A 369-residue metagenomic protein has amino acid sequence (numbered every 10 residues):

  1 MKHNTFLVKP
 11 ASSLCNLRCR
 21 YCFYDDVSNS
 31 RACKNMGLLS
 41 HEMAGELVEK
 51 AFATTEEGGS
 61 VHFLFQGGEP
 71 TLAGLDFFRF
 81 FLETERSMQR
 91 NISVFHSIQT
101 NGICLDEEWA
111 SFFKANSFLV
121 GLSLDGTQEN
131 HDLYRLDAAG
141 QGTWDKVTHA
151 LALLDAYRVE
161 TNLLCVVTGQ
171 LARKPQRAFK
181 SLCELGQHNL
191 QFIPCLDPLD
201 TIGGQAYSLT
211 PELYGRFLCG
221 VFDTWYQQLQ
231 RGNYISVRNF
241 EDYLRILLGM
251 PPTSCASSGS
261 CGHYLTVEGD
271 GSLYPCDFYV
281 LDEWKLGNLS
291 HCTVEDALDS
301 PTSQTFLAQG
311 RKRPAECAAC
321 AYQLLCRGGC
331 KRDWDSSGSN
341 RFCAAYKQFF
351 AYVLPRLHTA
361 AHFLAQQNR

Functional and structural regions predicted by a protein language model:
K2-E42: Canonical Radical SAM [4Fe-4S] cluster-binding loop centered on the CxxxCxxC motif and its immediate flanking residues
L7-K9, H62-G68, F95-T100, S236-F240: Extended hydrophobic secondary-structure segments that form protein cores and membrane-embedded regions
C15, C19-C22, C255, C261 (+5 more regions): Short cysteine clusters
C33-L38, L133-Q141, A206-S208, S336: Short glycine-enriched, charge-decorated loop/helix-capping segments at active-site entrances that position
G45-L64, A73-C195: Radical SAM/AdoMet-radical enzyme domain recognition
D137-D145, A152-A256, S260, T266 (+1 more regions): Radical SAM enzyme [4Fe-4S]-AdoMet core and its adjacent flexible, acidic and glycine-rich loops/tails across
V280-R369: Flexible mid-to-C-terminal extensions adjoining Fe-S/redox cofactors in radical SAM and related proteins
